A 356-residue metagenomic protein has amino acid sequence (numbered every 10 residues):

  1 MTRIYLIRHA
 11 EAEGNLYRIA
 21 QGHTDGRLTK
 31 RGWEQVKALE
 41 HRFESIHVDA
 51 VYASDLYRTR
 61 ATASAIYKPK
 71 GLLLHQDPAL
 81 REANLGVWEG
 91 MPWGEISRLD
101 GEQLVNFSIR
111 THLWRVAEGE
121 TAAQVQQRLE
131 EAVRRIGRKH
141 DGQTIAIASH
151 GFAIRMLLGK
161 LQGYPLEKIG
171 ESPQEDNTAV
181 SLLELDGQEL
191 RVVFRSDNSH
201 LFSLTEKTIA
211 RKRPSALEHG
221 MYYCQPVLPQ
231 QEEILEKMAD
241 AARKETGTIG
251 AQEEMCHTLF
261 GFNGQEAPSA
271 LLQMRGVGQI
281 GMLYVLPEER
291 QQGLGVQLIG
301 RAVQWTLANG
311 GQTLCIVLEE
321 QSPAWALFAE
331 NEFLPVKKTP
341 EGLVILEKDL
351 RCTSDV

Functional and structural regions predicted by a protein language model:
I7-L72, Q76: Active-site-proximal alpha-helix that buttresses catalytic centers in soluble enzyme cores
E34, V285, Q291-Q304, E330: Conserved acetyl-CoA-binding loop-helix of GNAT-fold acetyltransferases
K70-R128, S196-D197: Phosphate-handling substructures
V87-E95, G159-P229, K348-V356: Acidic, low-complexity terminal tails and accessory targeting/binding regions of phosphate-metabolizing enzymes
I136, Q297-T313: Conserved acyl-CoA
L157, V296, E320-K337: Conserved active-site alpha-helix within GNAT-family acetyltransferase domains
E236-G281, L286, I299: Acetyl-CoA-dependent GNAT
C315-W325, G342-L343: Conserved beta-strand-loop-alpha-helix junction that forms the acyl-donor binding cleft
